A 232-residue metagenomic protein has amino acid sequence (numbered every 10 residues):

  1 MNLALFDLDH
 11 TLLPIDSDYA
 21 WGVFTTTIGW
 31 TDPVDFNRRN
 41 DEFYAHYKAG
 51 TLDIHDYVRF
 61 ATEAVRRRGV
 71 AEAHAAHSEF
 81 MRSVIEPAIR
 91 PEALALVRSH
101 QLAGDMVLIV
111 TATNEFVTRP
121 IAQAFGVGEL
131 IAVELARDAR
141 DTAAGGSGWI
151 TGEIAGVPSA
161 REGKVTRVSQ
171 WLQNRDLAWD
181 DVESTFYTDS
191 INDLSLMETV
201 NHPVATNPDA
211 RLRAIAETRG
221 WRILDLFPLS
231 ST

Functional and structural regions predicted by a protein language model:
M1, A75, R82-T232: C-terminal cap/substrate-recognition subdomain and adjoining C-terminal extension of metal-dependent phosphatase-like
M1-L52: Active-site neighborhood of HAD-like aspartate-dependent phosphohydrolases
I15-V23, V70, E134, P158: Active-site phosphate-binding/coordination module
F43-V70, L130, E134-A144: Short, compositionally biased "basic patch" segments
